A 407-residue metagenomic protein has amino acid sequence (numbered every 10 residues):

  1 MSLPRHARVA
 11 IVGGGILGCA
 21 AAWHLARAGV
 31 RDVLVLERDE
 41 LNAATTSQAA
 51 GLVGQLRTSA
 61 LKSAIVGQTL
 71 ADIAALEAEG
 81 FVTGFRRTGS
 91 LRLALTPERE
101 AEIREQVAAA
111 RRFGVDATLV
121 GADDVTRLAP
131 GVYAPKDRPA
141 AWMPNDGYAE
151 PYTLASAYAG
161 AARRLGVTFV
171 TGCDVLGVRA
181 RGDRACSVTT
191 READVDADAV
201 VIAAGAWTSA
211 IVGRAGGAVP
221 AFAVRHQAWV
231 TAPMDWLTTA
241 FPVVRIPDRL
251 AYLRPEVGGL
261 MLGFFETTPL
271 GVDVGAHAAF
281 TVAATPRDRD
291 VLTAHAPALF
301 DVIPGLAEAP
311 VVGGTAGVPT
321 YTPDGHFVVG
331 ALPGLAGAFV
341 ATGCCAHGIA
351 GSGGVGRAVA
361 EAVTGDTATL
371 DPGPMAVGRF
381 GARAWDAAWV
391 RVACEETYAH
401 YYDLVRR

Functional and structural regions predicted by a protein language model:
L3-L17, L34: Beta1/beta-strand and adjacent pyrophosphate-binding region of the FAD-binding site in flavoprotein oxidoreductases
P4, V82-A94, Q106, F113 (+5 more regions): Helix-loop-beta segment of a Rossmann-like dinucleotide-binding subdomain
A26-T46: Glycine-rich FAD pyrophosphate-binding loop
A50-L128, L250-L253, D290: Dinucleotide-binding Rossmann-like beta1-alpha1 core, especially the glycine-rich loop that anchors the ADP
W142-D198: Helical element adjacent to the flavin cofactor pocket in flavoenzyme catalytic cores
D194-P242: Central helical "cap/lid" subdomain
M234-G337: Active-site lid/adjacent beta-loop-alpha segment flanking the redox-cofactor pocket in flavoenzymes
T293-A393: C-terminal catalytic lobe of FAD-dependent flavoproteins
